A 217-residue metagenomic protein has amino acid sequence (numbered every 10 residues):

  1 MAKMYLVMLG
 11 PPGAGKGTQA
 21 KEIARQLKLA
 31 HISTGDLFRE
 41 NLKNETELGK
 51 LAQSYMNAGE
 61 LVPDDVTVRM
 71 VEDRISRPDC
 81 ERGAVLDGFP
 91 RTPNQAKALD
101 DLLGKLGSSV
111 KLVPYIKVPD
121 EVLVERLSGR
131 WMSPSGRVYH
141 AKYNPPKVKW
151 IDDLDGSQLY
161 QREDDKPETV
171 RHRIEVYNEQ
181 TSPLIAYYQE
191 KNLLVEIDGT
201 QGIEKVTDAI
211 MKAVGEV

Functional and structural regions predicted by a protein language model:
M1-V217: Glycine-rich phosphate-binding loop of ATP-dependent small-molecule kinases
